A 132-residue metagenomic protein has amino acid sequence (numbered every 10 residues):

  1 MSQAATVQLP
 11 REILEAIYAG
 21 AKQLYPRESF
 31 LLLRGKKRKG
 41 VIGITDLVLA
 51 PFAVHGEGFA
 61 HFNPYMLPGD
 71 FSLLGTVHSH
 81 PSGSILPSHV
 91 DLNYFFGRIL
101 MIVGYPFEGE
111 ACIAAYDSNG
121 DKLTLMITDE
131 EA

Functional and structural regions predicted by a protein language model:
M1-L73, P81-A132: Conserved beta-strand-loop surface patch within small alpha/beta domains used for substrate/adaptor or ligand engagement
T76: Conserved, mostly hydrophobic/aromatic
